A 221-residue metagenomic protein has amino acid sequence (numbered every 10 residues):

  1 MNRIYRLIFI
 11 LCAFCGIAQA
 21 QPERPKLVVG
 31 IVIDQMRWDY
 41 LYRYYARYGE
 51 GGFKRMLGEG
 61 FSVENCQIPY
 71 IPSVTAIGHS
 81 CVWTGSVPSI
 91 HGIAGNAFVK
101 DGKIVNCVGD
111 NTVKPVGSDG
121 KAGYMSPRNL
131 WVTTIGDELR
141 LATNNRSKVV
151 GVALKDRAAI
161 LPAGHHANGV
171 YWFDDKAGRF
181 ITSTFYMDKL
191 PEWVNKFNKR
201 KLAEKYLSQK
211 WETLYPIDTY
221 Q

Functional and structural regions predicted by a protein language model:
M1-E23: Bacterial Sec-dependent N-terminal signal peptides
E23-P25, V74: A generic fold-level signal
K26-R37, M56, V82, L139: Beta-strand elements within well-structured catalytic alpha/beta cores of enzymes that handle phosphate/sulfate esters
V32, R37, G49-F53, G78-H79 (+3 more regions): Stable alpha-helical elements in mature extracytoplasmic
R37-R43, I68, K121-P127: Second-shell loop/turn segments in exported
W38-Y42, T75, A159-A163: Extracytoplasmic/secreted cell-surface and envelope-processing proteins
L41-I90, K148-V152: Short, structured active-site-proximal loop/turn typified by the sulfatase FGly-forming signature C/S-X-P-X-R
V87, G95-Q221: His/Asp/Glu-rich, glycine-adjacent segments that coordinate divalent cations and/or stabilize oxyanion chemistry on
